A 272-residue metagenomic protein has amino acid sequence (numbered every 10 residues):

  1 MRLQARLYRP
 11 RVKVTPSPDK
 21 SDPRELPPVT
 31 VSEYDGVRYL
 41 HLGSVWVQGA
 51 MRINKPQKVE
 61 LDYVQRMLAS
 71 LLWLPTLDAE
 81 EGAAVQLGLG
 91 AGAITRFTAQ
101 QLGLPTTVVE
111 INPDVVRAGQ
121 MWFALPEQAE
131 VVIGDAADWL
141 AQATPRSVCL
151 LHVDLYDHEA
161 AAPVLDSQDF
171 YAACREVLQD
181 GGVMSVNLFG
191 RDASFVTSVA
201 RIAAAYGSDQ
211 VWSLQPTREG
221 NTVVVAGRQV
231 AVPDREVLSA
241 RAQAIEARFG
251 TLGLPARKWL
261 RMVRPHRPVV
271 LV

Functional and structural regions predicted by a protein language model:
R2-D35, V47-N54, D62, W73 (+1 more regions): SAM/dcSAM-binding transferase cores
K20-D22, Y34-D35, K55-E176, D180: The AdoMet/dcAdoMet-binding core of the Class I SAM-like
P27-R38, G182-L188: An acidic intrinsically disordered interaction segment
P28, G103-P105, Q128, G181 (+2 more regions): A generic structural signal for alpha->beta connector loops
R38-V45, Q65-R66: S-adenosyl-L-methionine
G43-A50, L151: Short, basic/glycine-rich phosphate-binding loops at helix/coil junctions that contact nucleotide phosphates
W46-G49, Y156-E159, M184: A short, flexible beta-alpha/helix-coil linker loop
Q168-R235: C-terminal substrate-binding/active-site "lid" region of AdoMet-derived donor-dependent transferases
